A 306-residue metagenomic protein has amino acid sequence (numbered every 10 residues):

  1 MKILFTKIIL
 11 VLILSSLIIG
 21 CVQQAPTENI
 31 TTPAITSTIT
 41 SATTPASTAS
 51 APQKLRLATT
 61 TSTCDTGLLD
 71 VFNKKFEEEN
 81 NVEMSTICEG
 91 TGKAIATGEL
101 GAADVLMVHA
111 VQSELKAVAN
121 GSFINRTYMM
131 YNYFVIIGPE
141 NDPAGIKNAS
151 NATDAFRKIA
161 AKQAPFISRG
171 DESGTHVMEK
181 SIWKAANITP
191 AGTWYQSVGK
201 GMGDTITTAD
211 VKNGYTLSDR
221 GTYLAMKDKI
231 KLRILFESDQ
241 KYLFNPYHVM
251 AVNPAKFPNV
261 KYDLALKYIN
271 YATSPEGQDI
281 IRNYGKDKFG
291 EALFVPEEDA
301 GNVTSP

Functional and structural regions predicted by a protein language model:
I3-A25: Sec-dependent N-terminal signal peptides of Gram-positive bacterial secreted proteins and lipoproteins
V22-M84, A96, A102, V111 (+3 more regions): Exported/periplasmic ABC-transporter solute-binding proteins
T91: ADP-ribose/nucleotidyl-moiety interaction motifs
I95-A110, E114-Y131: Short beta-strand-centered segments that line the small-molecule binding cleft or hinge of alpha/beta clamshell
Y131-Y133, Q163: Residue-level signal for tight coil/turn positions that link beta-strands
I136: Serine endopeptidase catalytic core focused on the charge-relay Asp
